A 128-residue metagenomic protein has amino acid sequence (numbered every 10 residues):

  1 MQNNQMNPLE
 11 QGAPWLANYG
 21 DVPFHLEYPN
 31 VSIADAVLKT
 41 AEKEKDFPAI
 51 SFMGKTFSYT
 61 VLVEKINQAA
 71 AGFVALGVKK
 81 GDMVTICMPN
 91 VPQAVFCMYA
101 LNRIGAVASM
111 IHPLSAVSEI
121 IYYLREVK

Functional and structural regions predicted by a protein language model:
M1-N30: Flexible, non-catalytic linker and terminal segments flanking ANL/adenylate-forming cores
M1-N4, L76, R103-K128: Structural core segment of the AMP-binding/adenylate-forming
M6-L16, M53-T56, M110, S115: Generic hydrophobic, helix-prone segments enriched in Leu/Val/Ile
Y19-P23, K45, A106-S109: Residue-level signal for pocket-adjacent positions within structured domains
E27-N30, L38, D46-Y99, A116-I121: Conserved AMP-binding/adenylate-forming core of the ANL superfamily
